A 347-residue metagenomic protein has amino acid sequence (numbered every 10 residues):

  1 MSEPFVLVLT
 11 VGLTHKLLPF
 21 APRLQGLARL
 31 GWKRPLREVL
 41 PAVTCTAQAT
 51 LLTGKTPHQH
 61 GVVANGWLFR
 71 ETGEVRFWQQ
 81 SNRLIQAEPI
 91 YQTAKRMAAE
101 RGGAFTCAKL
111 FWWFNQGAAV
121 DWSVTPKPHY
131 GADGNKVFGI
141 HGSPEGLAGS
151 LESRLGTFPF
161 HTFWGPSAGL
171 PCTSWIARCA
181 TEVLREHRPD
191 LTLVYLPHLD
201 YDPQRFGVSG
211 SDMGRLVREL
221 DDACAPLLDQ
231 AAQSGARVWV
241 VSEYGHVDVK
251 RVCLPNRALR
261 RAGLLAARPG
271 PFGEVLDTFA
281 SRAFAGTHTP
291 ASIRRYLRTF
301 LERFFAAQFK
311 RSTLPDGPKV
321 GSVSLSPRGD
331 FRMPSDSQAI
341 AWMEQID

Functional and structural regions predicted by a protein language model:
F5-T10, R29-R34, V43-A47, G66-Q79: Glycine-/proline-rich flexible loop or hinge segments
V6-L7, R23, R218-R260, L264 (+2 more regions): Metal-dependent active-site segment of extracytoplasmic phospho-/sulfohydrolases and closely related
L7-L9, L191-Y195, W239: Structural motif
H15-Q59, A108: Short, structured active-site-proximal loop/turn typified by the sulfatase FGly-forming signature C/S-X-P-X-R
K16, D200-D202, V247-V252: Active-site environment of divalent metal-dependent phosphoester hydrolases
P22-R23, S123-K127, G207-S211, C253-R261: Short secondary-structure boundary/capping segments
K55-G207, A283-A285, S292-D347: His/Asp/Glu-rich, glycine-adjacent segments that coordinate divalent cations and/or stabilize oxyanion chemistry on
F206-D221: Active-site-proximal segments of metal-dependent phosphoesterases and phosphodiesterases across multiple
